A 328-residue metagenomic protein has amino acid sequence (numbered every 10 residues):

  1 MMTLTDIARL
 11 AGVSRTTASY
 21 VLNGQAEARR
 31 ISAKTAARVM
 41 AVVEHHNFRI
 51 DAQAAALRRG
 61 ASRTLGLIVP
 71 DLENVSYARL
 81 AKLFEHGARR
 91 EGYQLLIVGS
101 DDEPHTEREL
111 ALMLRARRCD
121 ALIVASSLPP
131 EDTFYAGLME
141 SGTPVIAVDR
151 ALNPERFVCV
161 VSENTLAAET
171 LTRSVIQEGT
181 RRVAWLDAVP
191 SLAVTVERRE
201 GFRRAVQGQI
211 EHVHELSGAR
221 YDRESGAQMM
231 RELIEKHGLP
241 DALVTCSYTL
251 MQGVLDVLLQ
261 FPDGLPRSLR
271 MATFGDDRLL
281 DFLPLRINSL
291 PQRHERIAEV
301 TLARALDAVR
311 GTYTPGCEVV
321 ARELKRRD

Functional and structural regions predicted by a protein language model:
M1-A61: N-terminal helix-turn-helix DNA-binding module of bacterial transcription factors
M1-T3, V43-S76, L80-K82, E91 (+1 more regions): N-terminal helix-turn-helix/winged-helix DNA-binding helices and compositionally similar short basic alpha-helical
V69-R79, V98-T106, L128, C159-T170 (+5 more regions): Hinge/beta->alpha junction and helix N-cap segments in small-molecule ligand-binding domains
H86-E131: Central regulatory/effector-binding core of bacterial HTH transcription factors
E107-R118, S225-L239: Short, well-structured alpha-helical segments in soluble
V124-T170, T249, G275-I287: Flexible loop/hinge segments that line or gate small-molecule binding clefts
R231-D328: Flexible loop/turn connectors
